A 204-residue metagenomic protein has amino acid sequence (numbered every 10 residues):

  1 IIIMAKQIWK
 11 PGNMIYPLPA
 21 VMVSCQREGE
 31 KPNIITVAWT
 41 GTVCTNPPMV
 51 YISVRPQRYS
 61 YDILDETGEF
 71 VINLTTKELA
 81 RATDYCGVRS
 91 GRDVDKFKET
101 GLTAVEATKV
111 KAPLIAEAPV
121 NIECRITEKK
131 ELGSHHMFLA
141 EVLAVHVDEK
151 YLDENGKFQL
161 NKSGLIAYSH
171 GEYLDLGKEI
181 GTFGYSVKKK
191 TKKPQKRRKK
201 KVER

Functional and structural regions predicted by a protein language model:
I3-R204: Basic, polyanion-binding surface patches
